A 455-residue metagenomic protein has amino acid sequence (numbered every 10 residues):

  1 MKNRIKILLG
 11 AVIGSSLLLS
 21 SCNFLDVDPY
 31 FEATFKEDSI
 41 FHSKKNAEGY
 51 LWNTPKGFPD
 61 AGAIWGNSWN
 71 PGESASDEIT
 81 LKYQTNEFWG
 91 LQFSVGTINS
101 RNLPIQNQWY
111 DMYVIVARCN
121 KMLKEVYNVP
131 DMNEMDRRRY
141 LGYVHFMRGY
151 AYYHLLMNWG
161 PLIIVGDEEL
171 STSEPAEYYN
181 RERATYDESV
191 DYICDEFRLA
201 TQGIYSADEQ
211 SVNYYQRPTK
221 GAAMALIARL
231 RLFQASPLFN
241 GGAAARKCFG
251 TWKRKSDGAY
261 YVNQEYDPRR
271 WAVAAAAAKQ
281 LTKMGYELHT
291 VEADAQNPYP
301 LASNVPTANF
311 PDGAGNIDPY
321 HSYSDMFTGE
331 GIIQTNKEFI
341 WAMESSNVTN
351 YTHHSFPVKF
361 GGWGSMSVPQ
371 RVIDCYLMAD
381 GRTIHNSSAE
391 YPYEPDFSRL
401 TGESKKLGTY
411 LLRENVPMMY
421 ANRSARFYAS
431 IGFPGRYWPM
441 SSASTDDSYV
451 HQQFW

Functional and structural regions predicted by a protein language model:
M1-F31: Bacterial Sec-dependent N-terminal signal peptides
C22-P71, M418-M419: Membrane-proximal, proline-rich intrinsically disordered regions
N23, A63, L156-I164, Y286-T290: Proline-centered turn/helix-capping motifs that create local helix->coil transitions or kinks
S43-G62, Q84-W159, A176-K220, V416 (+2 more regions): Conserved, well-structured interaction surfaces
W65-K82, Y205-A222, L238-G362, E414-M418: Short, surface-exposed recognition loops and adjoining beta-strand edges that mediate ligand/DNA contacts, enriched
H145, M224-L230: TPR/Sel1-like alpha-solenoid repeat signature
L156-M157, I163, L230-G242: Short coil/turn linking the two alpha-helices of tandem helical-hairpin repeats
A314-W455: Glycine-rich, aromatic-lined ligand/substrate-binding cores of catalytic and carbohydrate-binding domains
